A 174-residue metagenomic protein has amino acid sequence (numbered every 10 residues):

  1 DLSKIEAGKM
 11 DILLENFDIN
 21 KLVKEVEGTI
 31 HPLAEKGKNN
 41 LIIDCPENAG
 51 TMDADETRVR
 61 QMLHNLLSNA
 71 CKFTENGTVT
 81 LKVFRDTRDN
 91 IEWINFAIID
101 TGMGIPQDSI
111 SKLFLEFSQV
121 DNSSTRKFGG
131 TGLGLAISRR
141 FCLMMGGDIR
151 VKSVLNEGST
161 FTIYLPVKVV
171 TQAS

Functional and structural regions predicted by a protein language model:
S3-L14: Helix-loop junction within the histidine kinase core
K4, K24-K36, I42: Short alpha-helical segment within the cytosolic histidine kinase core of two-component systems
L13-D18, E35, N40-G50: Conserved catalytic submotifs in the C-terminal HATPase_c
L13-G28, R60: A conserved beta-strand-to-alpha-helix junction within the catalytic ATP-binding
I19, G104-K112: Short helix N-cap motif at coil->helix boundaries in the Bergerat
A70-C71: Short helix-loop "hinge" at the ATP-lid/N-box region of the Bergerat-fold HATPase_c
G146-K152: Glycine-rich ATP-binding loops of the HATPase_c
